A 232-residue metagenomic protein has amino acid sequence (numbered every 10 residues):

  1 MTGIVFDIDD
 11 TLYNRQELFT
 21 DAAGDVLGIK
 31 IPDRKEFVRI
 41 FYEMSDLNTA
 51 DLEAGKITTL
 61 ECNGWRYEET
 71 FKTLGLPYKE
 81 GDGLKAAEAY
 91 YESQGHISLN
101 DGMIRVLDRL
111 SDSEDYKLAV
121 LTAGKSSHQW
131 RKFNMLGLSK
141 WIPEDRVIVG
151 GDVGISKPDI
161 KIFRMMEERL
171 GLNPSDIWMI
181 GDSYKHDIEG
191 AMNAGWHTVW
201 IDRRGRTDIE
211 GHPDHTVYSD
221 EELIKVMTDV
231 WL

Functional and structural regions predicted by a protein language model:
M1-I4, D108, A119, K125-L232: Asp-based, Mg2+/Mn2+-dependent phosphohydrolase catalytic module
T2-I8, L12-D101: N-terminal helical cap/lid subdomain that shapes the substrate entry/recognition surface in HAD-like hydrolases
R15, V120-L121: Small/polar loops that bind or transfer phosphate-bearing groups
L18-D25, R66-E69, A89, R105 (+4 more regions): Alpha-helical elements of Rossmann-like donor-binding domains used by nucleotide-donor carbohydrate transfer enzymes
I29-D33, T73-P77, S113, G137-I142 (+1 more regions): Short helix-capping segments at alpha-helix termini
D51-E53, Y91-S93, D115, V147-V149 (+1 more regions): A short, structure-level motif marking secondary-structure boundaries and short turns
T58, I97, V120, W178-M179: Residue-level marker of alpha-helix boundaries and capping positions
G102-D115: Catalytic-core regions built around general acid/base machinery
